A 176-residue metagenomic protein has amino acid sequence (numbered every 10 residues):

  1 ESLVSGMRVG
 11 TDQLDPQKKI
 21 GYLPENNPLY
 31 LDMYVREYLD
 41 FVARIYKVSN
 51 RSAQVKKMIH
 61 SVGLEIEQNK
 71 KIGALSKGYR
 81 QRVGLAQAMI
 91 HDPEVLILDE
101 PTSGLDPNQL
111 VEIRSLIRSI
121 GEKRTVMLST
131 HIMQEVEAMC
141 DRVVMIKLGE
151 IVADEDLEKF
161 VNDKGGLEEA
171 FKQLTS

Functional and structural regions predicted by a protein language model:
E1-T11, D15-P16: Conserved ABC transporter NBD signature motif
D40, R44-E67: Conserved ABC ATPase "signature" region
K71-G78: Conserved ABC ATPase signature
L96-E100: Catalytic Walker B motif of ABC-type/P-loop ATPase nucleotide-binding domains
V136-A138: A short, surface-exposed alpha-helical micro-motif characterized by mixed small hydrophobic and charged/polar residues
D154-E155: ABC ATPase "signature
